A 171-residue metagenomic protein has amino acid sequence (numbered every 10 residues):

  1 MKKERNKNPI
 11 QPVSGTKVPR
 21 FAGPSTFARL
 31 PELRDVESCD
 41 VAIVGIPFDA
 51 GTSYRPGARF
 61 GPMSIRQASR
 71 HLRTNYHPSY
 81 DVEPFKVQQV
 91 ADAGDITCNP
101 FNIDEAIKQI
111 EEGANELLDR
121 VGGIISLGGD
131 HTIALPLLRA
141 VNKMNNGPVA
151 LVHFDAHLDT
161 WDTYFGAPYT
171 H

Functional and structural regions predicted by a protein language model:
K2-H171: Conserved alpha-helical scaffold segments that buttress catalytic/binding sites
